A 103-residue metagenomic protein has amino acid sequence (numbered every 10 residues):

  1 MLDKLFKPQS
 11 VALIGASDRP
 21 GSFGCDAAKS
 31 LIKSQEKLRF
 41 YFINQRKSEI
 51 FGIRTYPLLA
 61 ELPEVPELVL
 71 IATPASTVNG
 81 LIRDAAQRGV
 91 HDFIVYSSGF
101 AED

Functional and structural regions predicted by a protein language model:
M1-D103: Catalytic-core regions of core metabolic enzymes, especially those transforming organic acids/acyl-group intermediates
